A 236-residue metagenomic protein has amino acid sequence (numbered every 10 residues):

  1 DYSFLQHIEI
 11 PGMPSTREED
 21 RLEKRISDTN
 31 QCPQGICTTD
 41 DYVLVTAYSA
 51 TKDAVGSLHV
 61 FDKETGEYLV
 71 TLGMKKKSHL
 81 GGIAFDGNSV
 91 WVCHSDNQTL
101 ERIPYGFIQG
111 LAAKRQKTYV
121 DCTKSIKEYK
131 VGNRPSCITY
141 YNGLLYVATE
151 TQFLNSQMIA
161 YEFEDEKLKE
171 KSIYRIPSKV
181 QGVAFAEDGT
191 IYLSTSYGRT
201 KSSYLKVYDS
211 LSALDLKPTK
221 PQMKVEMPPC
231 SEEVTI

Functional and structural regions predicted by a protein language model:
G12-S27, E67-G73, C122-Y129, K167-Y174 (+1 more regions): A short beta-strand motif characteristic of beta-propeller blades
R17-A54: Beta-strand-rich domains and repeat architectures in extracellular enzymes and scaffolds, especially beta-propellers
D28-G35, K77-A84, E128-Y140, P177-F185 (+1 more regions): Repeated scaffold domains used in trafficking and secretory/extracellular systems, primarily beta-propellers
T38, L44-D53, V92-N97, V147-Q152 (+1 more regions): Conserved beta-strand positions in repeat-built beta-propeller and related beta-rich domains
D40-Y42, G87-N88, N142-L144, D188-T190: Short coil/turn segments that connect the beta-strands within blades of beta-propeller domains
K52-H59, Q98-F107, F153-E162, T200-D209: Structural motif
L111-Y141: Asp-box/WD-like beta-propeller blade repeats and closely related beta-sheet repeat scaffolds
I173-A213: Loop/turn-rich, solvent-exposed surfaces of beta-rich toroidal or solenoidal domains
